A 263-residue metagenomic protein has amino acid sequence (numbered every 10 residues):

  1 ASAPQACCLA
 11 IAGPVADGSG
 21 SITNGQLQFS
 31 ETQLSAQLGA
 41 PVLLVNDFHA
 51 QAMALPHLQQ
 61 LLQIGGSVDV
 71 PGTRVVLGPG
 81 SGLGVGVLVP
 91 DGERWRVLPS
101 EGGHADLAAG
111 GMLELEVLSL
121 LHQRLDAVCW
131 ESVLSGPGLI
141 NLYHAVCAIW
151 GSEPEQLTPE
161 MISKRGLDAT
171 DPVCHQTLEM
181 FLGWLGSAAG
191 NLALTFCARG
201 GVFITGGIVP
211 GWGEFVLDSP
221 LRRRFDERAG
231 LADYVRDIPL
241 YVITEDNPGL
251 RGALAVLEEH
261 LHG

Functional and structural regions predicted by a protein language model:
A1-L44, M53-L61, V76, V209-E214: Short beta-strand-loop/turn "lid" adjacent to the catalytic site in phosphate-handling enzymes
A1-Q5, E116-G263: ATP-binding/phosphotransfer module of carbohydrate and carboxylate kinases, centering on a glycine-rich
A10, V15-D17, V42-D69, E160-P172 (+2 more regions): ATP-dependent carbohydrate kinase catalytic cores
P14-A16, G82-G86, N141, G211: Short, acidic Gly/Pro/Ser/Thr-rich loop/turn segments
N24-G25, L43-A50, V68-D69, V76-P79 (+1 more regions): Active-site nucleophile and cofactor-binding loops and adjacent substrate-binding regions of central metabolic enzymes
G39-A40, V70-R74, L83, A198-R199 (+1 more regions): Short coil/turn connectors at secondary-structure junctions
N46, V89, G206: Short secondary-structure boundary segments
L62-G66, V70-C129, G213-E214, P220-D226 (+1 more regions): Glycine-rich phosphate-binding loop of actin/hexokinase-like ATP-binding domains
